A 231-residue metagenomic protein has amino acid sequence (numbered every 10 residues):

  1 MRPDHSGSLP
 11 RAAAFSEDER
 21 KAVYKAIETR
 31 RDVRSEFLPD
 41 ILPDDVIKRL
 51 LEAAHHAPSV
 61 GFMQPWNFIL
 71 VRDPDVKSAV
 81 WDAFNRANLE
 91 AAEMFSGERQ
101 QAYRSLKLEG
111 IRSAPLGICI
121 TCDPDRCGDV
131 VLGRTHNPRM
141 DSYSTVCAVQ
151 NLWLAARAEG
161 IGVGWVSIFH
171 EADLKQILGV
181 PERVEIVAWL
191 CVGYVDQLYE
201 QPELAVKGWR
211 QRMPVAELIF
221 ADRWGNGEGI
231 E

Functional and structural regions predicted by a protein language model:
M1-L42, V46, L51-A53: N-terminal targeting/leader regions
R2-F15, E19, A26, W189-E231: C-terminal helix-cap and adjacent tail motif
E52-H55, I118, R126-I177: Small-aliphatic-rich amphipathic alpha-helix that forms the alpha element of a beta-alpha
H56-G61: Glycine-rich phosphate/pyrophosphate-binding beta-alpha loops
Q64-T145: Glycine/small-residue-rich phosphate/adenosyl-binding loop
N88-F95, L108, V180-P202: A glycine-rich helix N-cap at a beta->alpha junction
P115-G117, V163, E185-W189: Structural motif
C122, I168, Y194: Short secondary-structure boundary segments
